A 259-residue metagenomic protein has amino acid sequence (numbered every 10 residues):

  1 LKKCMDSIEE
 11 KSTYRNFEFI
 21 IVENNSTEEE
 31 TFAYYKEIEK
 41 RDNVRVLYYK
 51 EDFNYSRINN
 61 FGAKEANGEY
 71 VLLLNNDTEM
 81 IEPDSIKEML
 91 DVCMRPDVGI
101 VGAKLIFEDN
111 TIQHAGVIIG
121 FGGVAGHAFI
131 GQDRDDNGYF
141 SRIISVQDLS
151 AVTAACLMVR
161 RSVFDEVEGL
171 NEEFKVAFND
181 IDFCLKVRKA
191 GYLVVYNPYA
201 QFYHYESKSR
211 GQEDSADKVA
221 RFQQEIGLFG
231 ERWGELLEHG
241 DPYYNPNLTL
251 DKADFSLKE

Functional and structural regions predicted by a protein language model:
L1-K11: Short, well-formed alpha-helical segments that are part of the catalytic scaffolds of diverse glycosyltransferases
E9-Y48: Acidic donor-binding segment of Leloir-type glycosyltransferases
N24-S26, F53, D77: Conserved short acidic donor-positioning loop in nucleotide-sugar-dependent glycosyltransferases
Y49-A66: Glycine-rich, basic loop-to-helix element that forms the pyrophosphate-binding segment of sugar-nucleotide handling
V71: Short aromatic/hydrophobic "clamp" motif used to bind/position activated sugar donors
T78-V124: Conserved donor NDP-sugar-binding/catalytic core segment of glycosyltransferases
S85-M89, I143-E168, E172-Y203: A short, conserved alpha-helix in the catalytic core of glycosyltransferases
G99, D109-N110, F121-D148, V194 (+1 more regions): C-terminal, non-catalytic tails of nucleotide-sugar-dependent glycosyltransferases
